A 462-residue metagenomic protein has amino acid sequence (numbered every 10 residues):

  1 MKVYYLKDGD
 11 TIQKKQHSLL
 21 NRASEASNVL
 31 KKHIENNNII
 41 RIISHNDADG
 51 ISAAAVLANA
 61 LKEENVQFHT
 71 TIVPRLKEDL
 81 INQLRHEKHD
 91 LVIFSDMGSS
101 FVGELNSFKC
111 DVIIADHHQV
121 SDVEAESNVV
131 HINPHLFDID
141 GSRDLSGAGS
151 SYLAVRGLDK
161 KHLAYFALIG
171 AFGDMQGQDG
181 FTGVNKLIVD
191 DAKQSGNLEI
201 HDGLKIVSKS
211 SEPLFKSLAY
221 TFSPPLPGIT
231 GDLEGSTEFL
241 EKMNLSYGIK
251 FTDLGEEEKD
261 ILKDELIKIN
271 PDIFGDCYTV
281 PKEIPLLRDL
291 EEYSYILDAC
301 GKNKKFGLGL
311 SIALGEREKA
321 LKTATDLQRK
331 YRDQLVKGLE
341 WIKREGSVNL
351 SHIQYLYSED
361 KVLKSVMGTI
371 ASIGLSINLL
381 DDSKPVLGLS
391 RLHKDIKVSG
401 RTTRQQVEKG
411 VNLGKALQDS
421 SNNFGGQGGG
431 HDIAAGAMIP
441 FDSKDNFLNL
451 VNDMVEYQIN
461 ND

Functional and structural regions predicted by a protein language model:
M1-I296, C300-D462: Replace "Mg2+/Mn2+-dependent" with "divalent metal-dependent
